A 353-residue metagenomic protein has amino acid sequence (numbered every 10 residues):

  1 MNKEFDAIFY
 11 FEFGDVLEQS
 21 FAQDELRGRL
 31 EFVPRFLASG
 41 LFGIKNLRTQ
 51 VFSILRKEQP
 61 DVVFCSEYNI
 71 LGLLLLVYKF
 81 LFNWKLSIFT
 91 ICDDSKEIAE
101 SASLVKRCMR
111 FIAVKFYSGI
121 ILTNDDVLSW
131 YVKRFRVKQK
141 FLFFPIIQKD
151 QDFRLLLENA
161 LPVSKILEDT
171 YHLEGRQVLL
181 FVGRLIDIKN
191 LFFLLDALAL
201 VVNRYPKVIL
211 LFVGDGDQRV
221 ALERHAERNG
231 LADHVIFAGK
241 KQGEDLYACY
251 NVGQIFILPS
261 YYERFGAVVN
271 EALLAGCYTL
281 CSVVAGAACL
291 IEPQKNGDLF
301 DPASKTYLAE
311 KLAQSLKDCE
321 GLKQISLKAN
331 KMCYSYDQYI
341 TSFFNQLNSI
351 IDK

Functional and structural regions predicted by a protein language model:
L86-L104, S118-G119: A short, histidine- and acid-enriched strand-loop-helix "catalytic/donor-clamping" loop that lines the nucleotide-sugar
K115-K165, L173: Donor nucleotide-sugar binding/catalytic pocket of nucleotide-sugar-dependent glycosyltransferases
Q177-L200, L210, D217-E223: A conserved mid-protein helix/loop that constitutes part of the nucleotide-sugar donor-binding site
K207, G321-S335: A short, well-ordered alpha-helix in the C-terminal region of glycosyltransferases
K240-K241, A248-G253: Short alpha-helical donor nucleotide-sugar binding micro-motif in glycosyltransferases
Y261: Aromatic "clamp/platform" in nucleotide-sugar-dependent glycosyltransferases that forms part of the donor/acceptor
Y278-C281: Short hydrophobic beta-strand element within catalytic cores of glycosyltransferases and related nucleotide-activated
P293-Q294, D298-K305, Q314-E320: Conserved acidic donor-binding segment of nucleotide-sugar-dependent glycosyltransferases
